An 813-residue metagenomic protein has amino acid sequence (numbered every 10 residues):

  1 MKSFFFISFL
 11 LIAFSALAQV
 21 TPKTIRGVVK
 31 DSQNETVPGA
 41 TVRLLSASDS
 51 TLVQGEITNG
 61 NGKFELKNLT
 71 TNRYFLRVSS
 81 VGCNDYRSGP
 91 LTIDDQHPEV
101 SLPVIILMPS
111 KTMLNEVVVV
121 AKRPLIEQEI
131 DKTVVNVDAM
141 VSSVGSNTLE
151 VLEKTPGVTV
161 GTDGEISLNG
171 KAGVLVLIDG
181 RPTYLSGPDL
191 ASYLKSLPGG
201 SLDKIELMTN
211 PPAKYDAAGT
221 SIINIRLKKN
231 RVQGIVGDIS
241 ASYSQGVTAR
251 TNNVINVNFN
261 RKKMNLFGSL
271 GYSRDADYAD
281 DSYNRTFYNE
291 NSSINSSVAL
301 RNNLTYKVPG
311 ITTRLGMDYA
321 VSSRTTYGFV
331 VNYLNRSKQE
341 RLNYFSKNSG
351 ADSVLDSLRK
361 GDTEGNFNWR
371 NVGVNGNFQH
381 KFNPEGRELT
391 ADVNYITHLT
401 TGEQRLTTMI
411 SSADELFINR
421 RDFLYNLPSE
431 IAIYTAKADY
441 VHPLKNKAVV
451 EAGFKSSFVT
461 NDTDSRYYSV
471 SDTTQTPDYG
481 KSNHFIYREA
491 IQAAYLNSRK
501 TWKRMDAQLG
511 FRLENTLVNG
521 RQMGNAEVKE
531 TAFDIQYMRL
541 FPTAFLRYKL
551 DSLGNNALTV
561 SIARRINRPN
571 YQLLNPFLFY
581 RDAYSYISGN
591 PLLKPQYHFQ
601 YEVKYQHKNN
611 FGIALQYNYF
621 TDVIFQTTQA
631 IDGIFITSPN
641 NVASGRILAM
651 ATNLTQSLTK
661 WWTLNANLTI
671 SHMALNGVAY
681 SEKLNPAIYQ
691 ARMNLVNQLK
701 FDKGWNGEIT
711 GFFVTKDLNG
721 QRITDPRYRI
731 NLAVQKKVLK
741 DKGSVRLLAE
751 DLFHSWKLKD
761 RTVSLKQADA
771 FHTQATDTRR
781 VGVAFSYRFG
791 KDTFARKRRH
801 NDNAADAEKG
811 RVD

Functional and structural regions predicted by a protein language model:
K30, T41-L45, R77-C83, H97-V141 (+5 more regions): Short, acidic, small-residue-rich periplasmic hinge/interaction motif at the N-terminus of Gram-negative outer-membrane
A47-K63: Short, acidic Ser/Thr/Gly-rich low-complexity loop/linker segments typical of extracellular and cell-surface proteins
P103-I106, T148-V151, L190-S192, L207 (+2 more regions): N-terminal periplasmic accessory domains that precede and gate Gram-negative outer-membrane beta-barrel machines
R181-T209: Short acidic/polar hinge/loop motifs at secondary-structure boundaries that mediate gating or recognition
T248-D280, S293-L342, R370-V372, P542-A544 (+2 more regions): Transmembrane beta-barrel wall of Gram-negative outer-membrane proteins
R301, I433-K437, D478-N483, S588 (+5 more regions): Outer membrane beta-barrel strand-and-loop segments of large Gram-negative receptors, especially TonB-dependent
T312-R336, T363-M523, K549-A557, N610-L615 (+2 more regions): Face-selective signature of the C-terminal outer-membrane beta-barrel domain
L517-N519, L553-Q600, L615-G633, L752-K766: Surface-exposed extracellular loop regions of Gram-negative outer-membrane beta-barrel proteins, predominantly
